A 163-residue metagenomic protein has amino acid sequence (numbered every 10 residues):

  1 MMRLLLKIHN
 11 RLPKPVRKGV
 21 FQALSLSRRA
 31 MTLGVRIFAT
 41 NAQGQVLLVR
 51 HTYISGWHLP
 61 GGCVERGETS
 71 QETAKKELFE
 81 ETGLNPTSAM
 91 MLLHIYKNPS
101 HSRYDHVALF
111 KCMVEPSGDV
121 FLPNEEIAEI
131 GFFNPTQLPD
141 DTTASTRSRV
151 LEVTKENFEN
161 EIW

Functional and structural regions predicted by a protein language model:
M1, S55-G56, E125-W163: Nudix hydrolase/Nudix homology domain
M1-R36: Acidic, metal-coordinating catalytic segment for phosphate/diphosphate chemistry, firing primarily on the Nudix
M31, S88, Y104-H106: Residue-level preference for beta-strand/loop junctions
L33-V35, G44, H106-A108, A128: Change "...and in nucleic-acid phosphodiester-cleaving endonucleases..." to "...and in nucleic-acid processing enzymes
N41, Q45-E80: Conserved Nudix-box catalytic region and its N-terminal flanking loop in Nudix hydrolases and closely related
N85-H94: A short coil-to-beta-strand element that immediately follows conserved catalytic motifs
Y96-D119, G131, V153, N157: Active-site-adjacent beta-strand/loop module that shapes the phosphate/pyrophosphate-binding cleft
